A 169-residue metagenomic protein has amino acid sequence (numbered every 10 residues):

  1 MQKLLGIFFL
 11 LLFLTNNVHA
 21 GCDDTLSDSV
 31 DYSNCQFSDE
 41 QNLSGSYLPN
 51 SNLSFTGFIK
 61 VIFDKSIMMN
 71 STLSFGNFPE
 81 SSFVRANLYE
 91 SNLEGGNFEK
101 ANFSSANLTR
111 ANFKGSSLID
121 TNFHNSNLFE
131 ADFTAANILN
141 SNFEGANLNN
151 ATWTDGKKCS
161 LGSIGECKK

Functional and structural regions predicted by a protein language model:
L4-L14: Sec-dependent N-terminal signal peptides
A20-K169: Tandem repeat scaffolds
